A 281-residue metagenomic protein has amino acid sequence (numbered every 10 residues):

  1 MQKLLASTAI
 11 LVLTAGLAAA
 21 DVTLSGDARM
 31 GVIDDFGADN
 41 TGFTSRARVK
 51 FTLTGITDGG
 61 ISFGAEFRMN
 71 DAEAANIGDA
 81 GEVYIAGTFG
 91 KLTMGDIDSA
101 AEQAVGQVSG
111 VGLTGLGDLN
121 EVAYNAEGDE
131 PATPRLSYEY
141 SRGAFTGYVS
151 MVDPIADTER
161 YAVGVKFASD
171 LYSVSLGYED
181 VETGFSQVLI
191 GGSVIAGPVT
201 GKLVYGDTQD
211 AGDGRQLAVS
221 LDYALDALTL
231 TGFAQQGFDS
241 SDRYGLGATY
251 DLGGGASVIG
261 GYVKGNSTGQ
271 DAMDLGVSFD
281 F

Functional and structural regions predicted by a protein language model:
M1-F281: Outer-membrane beta-barrel proteins
